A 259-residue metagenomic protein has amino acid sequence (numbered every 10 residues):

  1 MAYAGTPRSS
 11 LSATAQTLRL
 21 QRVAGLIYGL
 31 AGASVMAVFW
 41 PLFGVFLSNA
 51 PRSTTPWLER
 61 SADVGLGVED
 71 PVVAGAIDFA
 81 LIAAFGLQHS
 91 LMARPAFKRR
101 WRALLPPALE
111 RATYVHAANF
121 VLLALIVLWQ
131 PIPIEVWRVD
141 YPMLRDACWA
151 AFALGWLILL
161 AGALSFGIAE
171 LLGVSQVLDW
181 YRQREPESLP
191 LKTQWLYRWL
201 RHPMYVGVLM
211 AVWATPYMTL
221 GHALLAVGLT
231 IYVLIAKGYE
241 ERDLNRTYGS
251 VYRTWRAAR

Functional and structural regions predicted by a protein language model:
M1-Q21: Short, Lys/Arg-rich, polar N-terminal cytosolic tail immediately upstream of the first transmembrane signal-anchor
R19-A33, R111: Alpha-helical transmembrane segments and their helix-start/interface "positive-inside/aromatic belt" motifs in integral
A33-S53: Alpha-helical transmembrane segments of multi-pass membrane proteins
L42-F46, V72, L81, I158 (+2 more regions): Hydrophobic transmembrane alpha-helices
N49-L66, K98-R102, P131-P142: Membrane-interface helix termini and inter-helical loops of multi-pass transporters
S61-V73, R100-A117, E185-P186: Juxtamembrane helix-capping/reentrant segments at transmembrane boundaries
E69-A83, L144-A161: Alpha-helical transmembrane segments
L91-R99, W129-W137, A163-D179, E240: Juxtamembrane/interfacial segments flanking transmembrane helices
